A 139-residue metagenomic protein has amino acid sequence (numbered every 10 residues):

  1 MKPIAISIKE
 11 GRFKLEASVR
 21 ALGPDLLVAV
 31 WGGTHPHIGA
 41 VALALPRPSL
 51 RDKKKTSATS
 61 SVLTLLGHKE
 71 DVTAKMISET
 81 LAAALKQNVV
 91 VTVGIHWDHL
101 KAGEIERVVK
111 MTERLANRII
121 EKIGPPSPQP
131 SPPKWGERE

Functional and structural regions predicted by a protein language model:
K2, I8-A84, N88-W97, A102-R114 (+1 more regions): Conserved mixed alpha/beta catalytic, RNA-binding, or beta-rich assembly cores of soluble enzyme, regulatory
P125-E139: Intrinsic disorder/low-complexity segments
